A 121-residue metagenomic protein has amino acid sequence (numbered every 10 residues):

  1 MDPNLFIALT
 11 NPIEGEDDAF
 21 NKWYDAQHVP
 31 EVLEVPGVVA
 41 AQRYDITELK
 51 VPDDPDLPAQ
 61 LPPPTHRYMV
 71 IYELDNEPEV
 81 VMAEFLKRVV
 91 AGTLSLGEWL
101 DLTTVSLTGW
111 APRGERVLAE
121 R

Functional and structural regions predicted by a protein language model:
M1-R121: Macromolecular interaction modules
